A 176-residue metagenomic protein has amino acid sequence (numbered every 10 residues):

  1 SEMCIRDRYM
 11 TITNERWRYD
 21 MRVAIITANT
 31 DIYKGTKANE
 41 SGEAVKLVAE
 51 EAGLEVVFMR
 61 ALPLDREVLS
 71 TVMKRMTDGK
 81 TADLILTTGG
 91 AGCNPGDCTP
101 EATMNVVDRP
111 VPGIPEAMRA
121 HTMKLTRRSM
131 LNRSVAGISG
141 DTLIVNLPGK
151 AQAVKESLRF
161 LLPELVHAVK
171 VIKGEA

Functional and structural regions predicted by a protein language model:
S1-I5: Short, small-residue-biased leader/transition segments that mark boundaries at the very start of proteins
T13, G35, P95-C98, E156-S157: Short glycine-/acidic-enriched loop or helix-start segments at secondary-structure transitions that form or flank
M21-L64: Glycine-rich phosphate/diphosphate-binding loop of Rossmann-like nucleotide-binding domains
I26-T27, T87-G89, N146-P148: Short beta-strand segments
V57-T87, G92-V106: N-terminal small/polar loop signature for handling phosphorylated ligands or for N-terminal nucleophile
T99-A176: Proline/glycine-rich low-complexity loops and linkers
